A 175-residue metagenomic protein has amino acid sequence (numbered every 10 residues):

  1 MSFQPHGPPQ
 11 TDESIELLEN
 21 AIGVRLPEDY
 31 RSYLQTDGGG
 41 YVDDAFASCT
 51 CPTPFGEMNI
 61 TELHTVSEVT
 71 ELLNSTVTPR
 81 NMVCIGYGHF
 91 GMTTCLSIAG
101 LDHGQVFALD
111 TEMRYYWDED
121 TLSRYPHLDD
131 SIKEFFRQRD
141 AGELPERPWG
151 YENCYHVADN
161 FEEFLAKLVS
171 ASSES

Functional and structural regions predicted by a protein language model:
M1-T93, V169-S175: A surface-exposed partner-binding patch
G86-G88, A99, L109-E112: Structured loops at beta-to-helix junctions and adjacent beta-edge loops in soluble globular domains
M92-G100: Broad, structure-driven detector of short, well-ordered beta-strand segments within folded domains
L96-S97, D118-S123, H156-D159: Short amphipathic beta-strand/extended segments with alternating polar/hydrophobic composition
D102-V106: A short alpha->loop->secondary-structure connector
F107-A141: Compact, glycine/acidic-enriched structural inserts
E134-H156: Intrinsically disordered, low-complexity acidic Ser/Thr-rich regulatory segments
N153-S175: Extended amphipathic secondary-structure runs
